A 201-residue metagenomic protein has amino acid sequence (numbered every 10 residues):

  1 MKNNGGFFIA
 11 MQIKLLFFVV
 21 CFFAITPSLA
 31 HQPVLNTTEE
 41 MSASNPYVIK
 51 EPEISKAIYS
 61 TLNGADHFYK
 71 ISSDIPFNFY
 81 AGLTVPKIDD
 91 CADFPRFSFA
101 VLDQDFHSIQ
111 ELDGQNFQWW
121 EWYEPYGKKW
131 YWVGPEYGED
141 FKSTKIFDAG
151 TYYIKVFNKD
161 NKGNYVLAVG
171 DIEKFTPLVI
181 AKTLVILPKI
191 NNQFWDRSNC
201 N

Functional and structural regions predicted by a protein language model:
N3-L16: Bacterial N-terminal signal peptides that target proteins for export
I25-P27: N-terminal signal peptide c-region/cleavage motif recognized by signal peptidases
H31-Y47, Y69, D89, F97-S108 (+1 more regions): C-terminal edge strands of extracellular/lumenal beta-sandwich accessory domains
P46-N78, L83-D89, S98-F99: Non-catalytic, beta-strand-enriched accessory regions in extracellular/secretory proteins and membrane protein
V101, I109-W120: Alpha-helical transmembrane helix bundles of large polytopic membrane transport and channel proteins
Q115-I146: Extended, solvent-exposed segments with strong compositional bias
